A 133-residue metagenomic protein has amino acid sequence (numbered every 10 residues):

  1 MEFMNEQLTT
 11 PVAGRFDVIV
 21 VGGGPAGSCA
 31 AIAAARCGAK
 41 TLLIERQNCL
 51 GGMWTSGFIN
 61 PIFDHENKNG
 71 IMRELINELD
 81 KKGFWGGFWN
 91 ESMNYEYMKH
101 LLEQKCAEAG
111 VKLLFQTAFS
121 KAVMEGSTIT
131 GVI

Functional and structural regions predicted by a protein language model:
M1-T10: Extended, non-globular alpha-helical segments
Q7, A33, A39-K40, E45-T128: Conserved N-terminal/central alpha/beta ligand/cofactor-binding core
T10-A26: Beta1/beta-strand and adjacent pyrophosphate-binding region of the FAD-binding site in flavoprotein oxidoreductases
G14-F16, C29, G86-F88: A short, structure-level motif marking secondary-structure boundaries and short turns
G23-P25, I32, A118-F119, V132-I133: Mobile, glycine-rich extracellular loop/lid and propeptide segments that shape or gate substrate/ligand access
